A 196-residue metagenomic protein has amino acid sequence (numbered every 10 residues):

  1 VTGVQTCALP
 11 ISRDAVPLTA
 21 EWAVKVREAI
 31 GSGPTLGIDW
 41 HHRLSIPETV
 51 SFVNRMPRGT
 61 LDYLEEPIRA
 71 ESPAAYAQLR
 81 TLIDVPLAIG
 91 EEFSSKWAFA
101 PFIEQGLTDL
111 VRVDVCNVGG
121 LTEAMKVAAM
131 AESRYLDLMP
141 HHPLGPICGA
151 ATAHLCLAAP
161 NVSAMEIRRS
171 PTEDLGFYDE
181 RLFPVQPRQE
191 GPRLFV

Functional and structural regions predicted by a protein language model:
T2-L9: Short, small-residue-biased leader/transition segments that mark boundaries at the very start of proteins
P10-D14, L61-P67: Glycine/Thr-rich beta-alpha phosphate-binding loop at enzyme active sites
D14-E28, L44-P57, A75-R80, A98-E104: Distinct, well-ordered alpha-helical segments
P34: Glycine-centered, small-residue-biased loops immediately flanking beta-strands in adenine/cofactor-binding cores
N54, T60-Y63, E71-F195: Shared catalytic-loop signature of beta/alpha-barrel
